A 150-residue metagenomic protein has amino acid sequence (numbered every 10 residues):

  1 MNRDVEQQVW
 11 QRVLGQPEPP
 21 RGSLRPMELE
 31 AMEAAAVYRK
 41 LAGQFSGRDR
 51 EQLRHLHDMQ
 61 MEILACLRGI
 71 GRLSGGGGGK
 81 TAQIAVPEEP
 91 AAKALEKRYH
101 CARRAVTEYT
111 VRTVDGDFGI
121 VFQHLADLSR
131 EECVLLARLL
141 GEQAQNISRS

Functional and structural regions predicted by a protein language model:
M1-S150: Iron-associated oxidoreductase/ferritin-like identity signal
